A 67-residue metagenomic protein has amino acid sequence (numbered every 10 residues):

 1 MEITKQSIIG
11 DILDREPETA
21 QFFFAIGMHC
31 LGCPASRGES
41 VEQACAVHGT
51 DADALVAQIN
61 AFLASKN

Functional and structural regions predicted by a protein language model:
M1-N67: Domain-level signature for proteins that mediate thiol-based redox and metal-cofactor handling
